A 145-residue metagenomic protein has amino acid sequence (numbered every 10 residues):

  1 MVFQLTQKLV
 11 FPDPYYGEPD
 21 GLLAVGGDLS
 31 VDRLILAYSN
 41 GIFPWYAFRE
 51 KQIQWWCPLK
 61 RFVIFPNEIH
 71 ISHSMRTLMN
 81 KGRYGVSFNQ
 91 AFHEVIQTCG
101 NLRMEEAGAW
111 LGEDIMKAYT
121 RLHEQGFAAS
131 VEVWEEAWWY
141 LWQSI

Functional and structural regions predicted by a protein language model:
M1-I145: N-acyltransferase acceptor-side catalytic subdomain
